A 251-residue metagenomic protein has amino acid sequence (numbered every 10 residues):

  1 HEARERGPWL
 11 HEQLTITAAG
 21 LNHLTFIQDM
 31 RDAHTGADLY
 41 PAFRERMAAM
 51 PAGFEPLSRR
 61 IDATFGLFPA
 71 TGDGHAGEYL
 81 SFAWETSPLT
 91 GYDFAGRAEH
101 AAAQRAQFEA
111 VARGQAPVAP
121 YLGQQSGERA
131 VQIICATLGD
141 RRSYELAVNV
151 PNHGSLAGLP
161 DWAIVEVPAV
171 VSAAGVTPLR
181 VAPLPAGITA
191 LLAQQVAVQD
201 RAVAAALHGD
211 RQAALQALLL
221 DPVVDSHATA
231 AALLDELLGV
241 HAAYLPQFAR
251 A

Functional and structural regions predicted by a protein language model:
A3-A251: Long, compositionally biased stretches enriched for glycine and/or charged residues
